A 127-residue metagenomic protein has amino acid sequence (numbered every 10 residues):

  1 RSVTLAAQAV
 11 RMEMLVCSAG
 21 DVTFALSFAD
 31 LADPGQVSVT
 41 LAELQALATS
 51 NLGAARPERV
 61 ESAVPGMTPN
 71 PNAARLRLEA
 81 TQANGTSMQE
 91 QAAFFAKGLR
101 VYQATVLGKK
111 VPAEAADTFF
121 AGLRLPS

Functional and structural regions predicted by a protein language model:
R1, T40-R56, G98-S127: Surface-exposed amphipathic alpha-helical segments
R1-M14, A46-A96: Signature of long, low-cysteine stretches enriched in small and polar/charged residues
R1-V37: Secretory pathway targeting signatures of secreted, lumenal, and periplasmic proteins
V10, F28, V60, R100-Q103 (+1 more regions): Generic preference for well-ordered secondary structure
S18, A29, E79-T81, L107 (+1 more regions): A structural detector for beta-sheet-dominated domains
S18-V22, F95-V101: Short, solvent-exposed coil/turn segments at beta-strand boundaries
F24-L26, L76-L78, A104: Hydrophobic beta-strand residues in large extracellular and virion-surface proteins
L31-P34, T81-A83, K109-P112: Solvent-exposed loop/turn segments at secondary-structure junctions within structured extracellular/periplasmic domains
